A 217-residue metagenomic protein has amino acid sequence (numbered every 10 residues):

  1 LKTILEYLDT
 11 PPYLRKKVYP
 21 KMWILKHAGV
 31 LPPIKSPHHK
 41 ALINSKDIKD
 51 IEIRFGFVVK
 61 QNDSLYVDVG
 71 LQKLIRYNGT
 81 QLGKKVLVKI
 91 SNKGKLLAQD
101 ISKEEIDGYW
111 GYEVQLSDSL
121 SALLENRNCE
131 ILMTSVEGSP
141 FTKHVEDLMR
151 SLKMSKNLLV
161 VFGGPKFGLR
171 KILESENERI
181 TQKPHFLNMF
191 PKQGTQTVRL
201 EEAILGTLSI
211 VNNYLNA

Functional and structural regions predicted by a protein language model:
L1-A217: Post-transcriptional modification and biogenesis factors for structured RNAs of the translation apparatus
